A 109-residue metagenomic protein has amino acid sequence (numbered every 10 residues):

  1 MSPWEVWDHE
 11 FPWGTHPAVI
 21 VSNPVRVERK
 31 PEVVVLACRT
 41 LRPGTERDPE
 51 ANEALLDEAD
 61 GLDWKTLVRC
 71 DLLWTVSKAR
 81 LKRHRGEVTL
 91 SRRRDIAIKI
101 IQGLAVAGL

Functional and structural regions predicted by a protein language model:
M1-L109: Conserved functional hotspots at enzyme active or ligand-binding sites that engage polyanionic ligands
